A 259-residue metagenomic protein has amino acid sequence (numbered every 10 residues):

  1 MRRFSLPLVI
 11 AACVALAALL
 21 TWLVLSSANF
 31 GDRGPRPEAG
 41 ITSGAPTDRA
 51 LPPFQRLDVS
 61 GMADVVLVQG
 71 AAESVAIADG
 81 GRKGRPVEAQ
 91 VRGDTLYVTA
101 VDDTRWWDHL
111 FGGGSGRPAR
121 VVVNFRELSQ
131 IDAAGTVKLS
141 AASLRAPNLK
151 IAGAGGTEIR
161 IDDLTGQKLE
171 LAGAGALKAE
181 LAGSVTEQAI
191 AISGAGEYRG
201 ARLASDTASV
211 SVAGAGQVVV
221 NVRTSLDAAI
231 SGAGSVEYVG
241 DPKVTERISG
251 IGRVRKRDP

Functional and structural regions predicted by a protein language model:
R2-S60, D64-A134, K138-A152, D163-E170 (+2 more regions): Acidic (Asp/Glu) and glycine-rich low-complexity loops/linkers that are typically intrinsically disordered
A154-E158, E170, A176: Mid-length scaffold segments of soluble, non-membrane domains
D163, A176-P259: Short, surface-exposed interaction patches in beta-rich subdomains that mediate adhesion/assembly near membranes
